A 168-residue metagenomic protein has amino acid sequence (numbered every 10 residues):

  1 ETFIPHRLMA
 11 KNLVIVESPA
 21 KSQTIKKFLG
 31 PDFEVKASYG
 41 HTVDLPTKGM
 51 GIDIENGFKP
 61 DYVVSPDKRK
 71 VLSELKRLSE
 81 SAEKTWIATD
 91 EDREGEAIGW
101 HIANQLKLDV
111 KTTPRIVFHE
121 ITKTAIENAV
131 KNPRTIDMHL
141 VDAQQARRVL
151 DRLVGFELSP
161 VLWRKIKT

Functional and structural regions predicted by a protein language model:
F3-R164: Intrinsically disordered, low-complexity regulatory segments
I166-T168: Catalytic and ligand-binding motifs that coordinate phosphates/metal ions in nucleic-acid-processing enzymes
